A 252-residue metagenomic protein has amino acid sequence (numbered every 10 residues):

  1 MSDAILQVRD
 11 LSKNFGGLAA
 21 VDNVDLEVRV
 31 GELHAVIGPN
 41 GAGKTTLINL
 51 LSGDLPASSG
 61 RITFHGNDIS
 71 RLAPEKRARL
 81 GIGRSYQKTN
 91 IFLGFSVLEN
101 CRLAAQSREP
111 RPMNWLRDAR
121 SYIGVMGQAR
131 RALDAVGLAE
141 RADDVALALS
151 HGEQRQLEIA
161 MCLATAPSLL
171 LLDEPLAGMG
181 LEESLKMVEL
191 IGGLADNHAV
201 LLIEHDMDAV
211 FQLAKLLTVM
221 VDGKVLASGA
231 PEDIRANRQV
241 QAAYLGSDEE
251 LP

Functional and structural regions predicted by a protein language model:
S2-P252: Glycine-rich phosphate-binding loops of nucleotide-dependent enzymes
